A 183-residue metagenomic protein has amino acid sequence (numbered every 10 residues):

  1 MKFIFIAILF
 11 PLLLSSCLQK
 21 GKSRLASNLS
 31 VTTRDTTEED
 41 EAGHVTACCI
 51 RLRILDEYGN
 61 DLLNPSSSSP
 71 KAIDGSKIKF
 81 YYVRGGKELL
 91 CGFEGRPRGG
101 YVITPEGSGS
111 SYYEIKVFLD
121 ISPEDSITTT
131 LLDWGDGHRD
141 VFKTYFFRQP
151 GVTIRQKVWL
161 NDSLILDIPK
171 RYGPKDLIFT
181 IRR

Functional and structural regions predicted by a protein language model:
M1-I4: Positively charged n-region of N-terminal signal peptides that target proteins for export
L14-S16: C-terminal motif of bacterial Sec signal peptides marking the signal peptidase cleavage site
K20-H44, R53, K77, Y82-R183: Extracytoplasmic cysteine-anchoring/structural motifs
T46-A47, P65-S76: Short coil-to-beta strand junction motifs in C2/discoidin
C48-L62: Beta-strand-rich structural segments
